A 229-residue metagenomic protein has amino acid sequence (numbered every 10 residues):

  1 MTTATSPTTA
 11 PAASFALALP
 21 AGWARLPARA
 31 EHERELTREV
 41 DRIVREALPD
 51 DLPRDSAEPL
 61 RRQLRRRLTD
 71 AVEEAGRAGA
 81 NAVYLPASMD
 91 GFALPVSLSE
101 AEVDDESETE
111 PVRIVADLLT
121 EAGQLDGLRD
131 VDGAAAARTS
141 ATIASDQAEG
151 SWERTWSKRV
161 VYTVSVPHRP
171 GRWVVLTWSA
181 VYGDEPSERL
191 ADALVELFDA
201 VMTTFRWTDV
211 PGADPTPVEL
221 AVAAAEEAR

Functional and structural regions predicted by a protein language model:
T2-L17, P111-R113, L190-V195: Short aromatic-glycine motifs in intrinsically disordered, low-complexity regions
A13-E31: Proline-anchored loop/turn motifs at beta-strand termini and strand-loop-strand connectors
W23, G123, W178-R229: Surface-exposed amphipathic alpha-helical segments
A28, A101-E102, R206-V210: Short beta-strand-to-coil "C-cap" segments at the C-terminal boundary of structured domains/repeats, marking
A28-D41, G212-E219: Short acidic, Gly/Pro-enriched loop/turn segments at secondary-structure junctions
T37-A71: Mixed-charge, low-complexity intrinsically disordered segments
T69-V166, T216-P217, A225-E227: Signature of long, low-cysteine stretches enriched in small and polar/charged residues
H168-V175: Short hydrophobic/glycine-rich mini-motifs in sensory/regulatory modules that couple input to downstream signaling
